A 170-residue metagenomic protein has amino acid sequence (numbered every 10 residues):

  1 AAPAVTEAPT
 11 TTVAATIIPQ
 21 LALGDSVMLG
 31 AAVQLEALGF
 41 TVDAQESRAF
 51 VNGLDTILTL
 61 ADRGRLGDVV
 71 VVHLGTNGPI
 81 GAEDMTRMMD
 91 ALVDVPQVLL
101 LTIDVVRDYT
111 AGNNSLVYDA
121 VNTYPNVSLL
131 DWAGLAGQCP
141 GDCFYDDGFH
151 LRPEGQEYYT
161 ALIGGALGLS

Functional and structural regions predicted by a protein language model:
A2-V13: Extracellular mucin-like PTS domains
T10, I18, C143-D146: A general structural-boundary detector
V13-R87, V105-G112: Conserved SGNH/GDSL esterase-like catalytic core that processes O-acyl groups on lipids and polysaccharides
L23, D43-Q45, L101, L130-L135: Conserved beta-strand termini and adjacent loop/short-helix elements that scaffold enzyme active sites in alpha/beta
M88-L92: Core catalytic region of metal-dependent phosphoesterases/phosphodiesterases, especially metallo-beta-lactamase-like
D94-Q97: A short helix->loop->beta-strand "cap" motif at the edges of active sites that frequently abuts
T110-S170: Catalytic His-Asp segment of secreted/periplasmic serine-dependent ester chemistry enzymes
